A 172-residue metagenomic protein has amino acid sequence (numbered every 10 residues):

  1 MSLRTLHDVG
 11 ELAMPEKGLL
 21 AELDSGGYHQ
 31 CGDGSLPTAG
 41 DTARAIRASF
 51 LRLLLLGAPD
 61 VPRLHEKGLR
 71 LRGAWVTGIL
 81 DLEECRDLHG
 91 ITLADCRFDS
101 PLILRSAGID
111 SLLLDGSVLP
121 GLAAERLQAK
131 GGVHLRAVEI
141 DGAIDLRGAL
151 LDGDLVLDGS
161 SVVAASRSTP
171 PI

Functional and structural regions predicted by a protein language model:
M1-I172: N-terminal leader/targeting and pre-domain segments
